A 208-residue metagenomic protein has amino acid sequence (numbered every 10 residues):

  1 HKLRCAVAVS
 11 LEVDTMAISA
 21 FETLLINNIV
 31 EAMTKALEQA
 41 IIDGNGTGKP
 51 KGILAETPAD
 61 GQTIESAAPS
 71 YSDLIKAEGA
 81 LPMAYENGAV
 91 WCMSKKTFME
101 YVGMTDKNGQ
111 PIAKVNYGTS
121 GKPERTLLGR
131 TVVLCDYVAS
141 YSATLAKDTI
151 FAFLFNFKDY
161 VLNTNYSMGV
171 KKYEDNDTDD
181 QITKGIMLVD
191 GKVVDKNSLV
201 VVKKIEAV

Functional and structural regions predicted by a protein language model:
K2-M83, V201-V208: Alpha-helical scaffold segments that mediate packing/assembly in large oligomeric complexes
R4, M16, V30, R125 (+2 more regions): Generic hydrophobic/packing signal
M16-I18, E100-V102, S142, K192-V194: Short helix/loop capping segments that flank catalytic or ligand/cofactor-binding pockets
A20-E22, M104-K107, L145-K147, D195-V200: Composition- and surface-driven signal marking solvent-exposed, interaction-prone regions in large proteins
G46-Q181, M187, V208: Extended oligomerization regions of viral-like shell subunits
D180-V208: In a subset of proteins, long, contiguous C-terminal domains/tails are tracked
